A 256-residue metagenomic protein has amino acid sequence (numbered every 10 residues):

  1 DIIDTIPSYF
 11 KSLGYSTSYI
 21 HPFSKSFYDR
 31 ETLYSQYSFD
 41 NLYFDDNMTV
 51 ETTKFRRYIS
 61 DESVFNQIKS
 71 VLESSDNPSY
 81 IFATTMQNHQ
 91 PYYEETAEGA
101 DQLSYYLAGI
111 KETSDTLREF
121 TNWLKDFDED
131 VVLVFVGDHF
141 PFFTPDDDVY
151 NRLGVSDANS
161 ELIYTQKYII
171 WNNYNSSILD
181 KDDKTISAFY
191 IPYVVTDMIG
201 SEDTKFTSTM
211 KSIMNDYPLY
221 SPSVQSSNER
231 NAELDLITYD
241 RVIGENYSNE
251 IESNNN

Functional and structural regions predicted by a protein language model:
D1-N256: Solvent-exposed soluble domains appended to multi-pass membrane proteins
